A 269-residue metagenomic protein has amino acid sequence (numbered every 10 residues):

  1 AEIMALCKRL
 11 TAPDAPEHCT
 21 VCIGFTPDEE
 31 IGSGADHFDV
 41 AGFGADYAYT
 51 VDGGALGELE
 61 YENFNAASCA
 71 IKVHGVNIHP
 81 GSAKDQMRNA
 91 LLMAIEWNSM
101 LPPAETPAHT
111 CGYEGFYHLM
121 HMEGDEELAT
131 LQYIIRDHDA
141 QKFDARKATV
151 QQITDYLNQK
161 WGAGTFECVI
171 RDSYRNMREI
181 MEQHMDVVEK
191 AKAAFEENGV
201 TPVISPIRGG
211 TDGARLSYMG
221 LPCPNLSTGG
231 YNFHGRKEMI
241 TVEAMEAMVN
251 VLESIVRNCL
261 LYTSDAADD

Functional and structural regions predicted by a protein language model:
A1-F64, T106, E114-F116, M120 (+3 more regions): Acidic/histidine-rich catalytic neighborhood of metal-dependent amide-processing enzymes
A1-P27, C69-V73, H79, K84-P103 (+3 more regions): Alpha-helical metal-binding/catalytic segments enriched in His/Glu/Asp
V21-C22, D46-Y49, C69-A70, P202-V203 (+1 more regions): Structural motif
Y61, A83-M122, Q141-E167: Acidic-enriched catalytic cores of C-N bond-cleaving enzymes acting on peptides and small amides
A67-S68, G115, L119-Q132, I153-I170 (+2 more regions): A glycine-rich, aromatic-flanked flexible loop/lid motif
L92-H109, F116-H118, T165, R175-C223: Active-site-adjacent substrate-binding region of metalloamidase/peptidase-like peptide-processing proteins
D125-E127, P202-V251: Zn-dependent metallopeptidase/amidohydrolase metal-coordination segment
Y262-A267: Conserved small/polar residues in nucleotide/adenosyl-binding loops
